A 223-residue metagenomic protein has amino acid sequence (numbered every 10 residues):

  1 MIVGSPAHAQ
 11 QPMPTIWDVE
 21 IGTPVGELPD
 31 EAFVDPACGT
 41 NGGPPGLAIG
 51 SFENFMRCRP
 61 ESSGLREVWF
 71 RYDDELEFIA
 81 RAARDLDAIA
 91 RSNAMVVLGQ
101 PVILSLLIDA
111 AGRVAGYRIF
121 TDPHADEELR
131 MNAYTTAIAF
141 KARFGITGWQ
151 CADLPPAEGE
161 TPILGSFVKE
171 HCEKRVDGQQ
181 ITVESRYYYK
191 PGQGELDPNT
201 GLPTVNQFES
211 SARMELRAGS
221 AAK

Functional and structural regions predicted by a protein language model:
G4-P6: N-terminal signal peptide c-region/cleavage motif recognized by signal peptidases
A9-M56, E75-K223: Non-cytosolic coordination micro-motifs
N54-D73: Long, compositionally biased
